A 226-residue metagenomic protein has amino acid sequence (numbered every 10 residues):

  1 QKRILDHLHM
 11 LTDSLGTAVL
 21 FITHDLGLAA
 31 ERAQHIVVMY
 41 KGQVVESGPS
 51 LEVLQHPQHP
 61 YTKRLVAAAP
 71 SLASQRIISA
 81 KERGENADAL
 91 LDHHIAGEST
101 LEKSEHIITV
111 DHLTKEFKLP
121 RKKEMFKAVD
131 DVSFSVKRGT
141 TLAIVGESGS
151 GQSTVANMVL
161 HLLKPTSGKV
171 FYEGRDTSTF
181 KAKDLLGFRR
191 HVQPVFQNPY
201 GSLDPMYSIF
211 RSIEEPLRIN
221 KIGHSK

Functional and structural regions predicted by a protein language model:
Q1-A80, E85-K226: ABC transporter nucleotide-binding domains
